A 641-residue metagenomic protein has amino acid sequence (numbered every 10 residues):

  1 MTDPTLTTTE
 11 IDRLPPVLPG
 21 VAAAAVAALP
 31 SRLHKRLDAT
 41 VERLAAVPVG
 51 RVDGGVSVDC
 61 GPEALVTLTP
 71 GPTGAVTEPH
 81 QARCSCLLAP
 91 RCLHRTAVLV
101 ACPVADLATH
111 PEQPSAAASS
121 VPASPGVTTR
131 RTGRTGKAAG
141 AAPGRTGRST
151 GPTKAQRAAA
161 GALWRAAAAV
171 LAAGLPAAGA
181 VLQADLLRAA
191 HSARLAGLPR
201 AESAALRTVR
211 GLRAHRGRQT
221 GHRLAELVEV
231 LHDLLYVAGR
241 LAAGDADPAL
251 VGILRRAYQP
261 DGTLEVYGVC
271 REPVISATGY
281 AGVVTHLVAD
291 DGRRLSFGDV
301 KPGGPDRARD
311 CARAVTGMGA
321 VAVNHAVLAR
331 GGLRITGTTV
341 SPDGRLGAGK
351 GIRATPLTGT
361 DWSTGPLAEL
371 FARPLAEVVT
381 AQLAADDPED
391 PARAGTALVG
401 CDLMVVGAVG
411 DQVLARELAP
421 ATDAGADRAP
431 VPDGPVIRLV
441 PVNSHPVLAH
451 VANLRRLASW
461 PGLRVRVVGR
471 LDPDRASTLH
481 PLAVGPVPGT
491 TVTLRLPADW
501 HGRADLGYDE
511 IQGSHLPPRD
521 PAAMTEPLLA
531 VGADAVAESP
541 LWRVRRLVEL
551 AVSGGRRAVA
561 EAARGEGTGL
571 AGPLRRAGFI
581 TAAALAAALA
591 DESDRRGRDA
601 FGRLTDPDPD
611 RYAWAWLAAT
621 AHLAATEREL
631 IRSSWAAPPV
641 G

Functional and structural regions predicted by a protein language model:
M1-G641: Long, low-complexity, compositionally biased intrinsically disordered regions
